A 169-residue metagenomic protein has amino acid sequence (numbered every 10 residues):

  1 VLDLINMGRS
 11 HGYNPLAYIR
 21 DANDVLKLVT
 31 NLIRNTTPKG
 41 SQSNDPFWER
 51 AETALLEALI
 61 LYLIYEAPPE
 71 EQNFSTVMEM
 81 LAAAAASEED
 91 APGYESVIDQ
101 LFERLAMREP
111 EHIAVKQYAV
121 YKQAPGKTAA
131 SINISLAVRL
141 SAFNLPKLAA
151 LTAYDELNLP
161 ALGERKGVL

Functional and structural regions predicted by a protein language model:
V1-L169: P-loop NTPase motor domains
